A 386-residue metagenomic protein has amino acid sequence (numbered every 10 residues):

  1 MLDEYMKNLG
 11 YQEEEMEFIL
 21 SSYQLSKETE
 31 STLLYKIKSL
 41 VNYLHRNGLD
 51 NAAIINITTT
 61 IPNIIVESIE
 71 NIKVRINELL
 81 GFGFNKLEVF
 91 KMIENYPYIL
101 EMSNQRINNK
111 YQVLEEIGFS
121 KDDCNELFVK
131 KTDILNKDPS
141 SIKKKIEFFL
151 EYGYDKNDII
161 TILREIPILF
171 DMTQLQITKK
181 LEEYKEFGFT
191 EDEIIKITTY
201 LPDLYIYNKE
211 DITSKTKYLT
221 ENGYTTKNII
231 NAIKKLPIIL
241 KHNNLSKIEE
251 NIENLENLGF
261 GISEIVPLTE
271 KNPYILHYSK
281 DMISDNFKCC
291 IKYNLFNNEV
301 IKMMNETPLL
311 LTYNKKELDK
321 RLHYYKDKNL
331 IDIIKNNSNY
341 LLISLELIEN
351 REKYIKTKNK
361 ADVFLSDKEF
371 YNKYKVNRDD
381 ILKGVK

Functional and structural regions predicted by a protein language model:
M1-K386: Long amphipathic alpha-helical repeat/alpha-solenoid cores
